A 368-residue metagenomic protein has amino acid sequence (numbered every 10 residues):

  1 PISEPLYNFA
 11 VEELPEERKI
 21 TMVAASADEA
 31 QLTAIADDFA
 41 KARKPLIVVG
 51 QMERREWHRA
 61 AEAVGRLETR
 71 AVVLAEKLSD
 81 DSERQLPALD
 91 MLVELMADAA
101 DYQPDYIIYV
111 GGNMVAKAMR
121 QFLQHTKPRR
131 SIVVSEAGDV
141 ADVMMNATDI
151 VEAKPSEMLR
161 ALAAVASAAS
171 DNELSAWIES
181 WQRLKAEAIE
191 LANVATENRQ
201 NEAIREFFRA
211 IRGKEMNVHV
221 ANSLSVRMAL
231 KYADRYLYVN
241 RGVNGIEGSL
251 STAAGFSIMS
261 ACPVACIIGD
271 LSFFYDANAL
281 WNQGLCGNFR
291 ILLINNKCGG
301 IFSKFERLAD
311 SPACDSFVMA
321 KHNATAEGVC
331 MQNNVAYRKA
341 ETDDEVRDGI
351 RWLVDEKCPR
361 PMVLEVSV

Functional and structural regions predicted by a protein language model:
P1-I2, V48-E53, E76-L78, I108-N113 (+4 more regions): Structural motif
P1-K41: Conformationally flexible catalytic loops at phosphate/diphosphate-handling active centers
V11-L14, F122-L224, T325-V329, A340-V368: Phosphate/pyrophosphate-binding active-site segments
A25-F39, E53, W57-R59, V194-A210 (+1 more regions): A short, well-structured juxtamembrane/interface segment
Q31-P45, R66-L67, F207-K214, S257-A261 (+1 more regions): Glycine-rich phosphate/diphosphate-binding loops that line cofactor/substrate pockets in enzymes
K44-L46, Y106, N217, P263-A265: Structural motif
V49-I132, D234-S260, F274-N278, E341-T342: Glycine-rich, anion-gripping cofactor-binding loops and their flanking helix/strand elements in enzyme active sites
K231-V368: Thiamine diphosphate
